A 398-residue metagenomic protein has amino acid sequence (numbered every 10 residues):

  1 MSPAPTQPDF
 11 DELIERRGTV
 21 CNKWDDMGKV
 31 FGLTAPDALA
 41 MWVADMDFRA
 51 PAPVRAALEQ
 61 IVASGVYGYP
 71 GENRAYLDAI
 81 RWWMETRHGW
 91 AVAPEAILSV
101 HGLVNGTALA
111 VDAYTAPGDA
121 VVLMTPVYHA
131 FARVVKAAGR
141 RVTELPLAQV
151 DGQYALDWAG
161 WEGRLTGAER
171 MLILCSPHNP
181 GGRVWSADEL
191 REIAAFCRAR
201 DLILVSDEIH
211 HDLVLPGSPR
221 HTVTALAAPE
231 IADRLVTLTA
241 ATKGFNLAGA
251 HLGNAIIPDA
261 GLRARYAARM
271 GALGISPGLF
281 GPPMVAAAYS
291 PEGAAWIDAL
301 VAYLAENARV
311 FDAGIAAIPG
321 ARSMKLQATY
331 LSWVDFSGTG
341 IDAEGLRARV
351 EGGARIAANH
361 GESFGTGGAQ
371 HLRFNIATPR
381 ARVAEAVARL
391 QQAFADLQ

Functional and structural regions predicted by a protein language model:
A4-G102, L109, P291, L397-Q398: N-terminal small-domain helix-loop-helix segment of the aminotransferase-like
A56, A228-A305, D312-A313, F394: Conserved core segment of the aminotransferase class I/II
Y67-A195, D212-L213, G217-E230, V236: Conserved core of the PLP fold type I
A138, A199-R200, A354, L397: Helix C-cap/helix->beta junction micro-motif
E162, G340, R349-A358, S363-Q398: PLP-dependent enzyme catalytic core of the Aspartate aminotransferase-like
A286, A302-D312, S323-F336, G368: Conserved glycine-rich beta-strand-loop-beta hairpin in the small C-terminal domain of fold type I
